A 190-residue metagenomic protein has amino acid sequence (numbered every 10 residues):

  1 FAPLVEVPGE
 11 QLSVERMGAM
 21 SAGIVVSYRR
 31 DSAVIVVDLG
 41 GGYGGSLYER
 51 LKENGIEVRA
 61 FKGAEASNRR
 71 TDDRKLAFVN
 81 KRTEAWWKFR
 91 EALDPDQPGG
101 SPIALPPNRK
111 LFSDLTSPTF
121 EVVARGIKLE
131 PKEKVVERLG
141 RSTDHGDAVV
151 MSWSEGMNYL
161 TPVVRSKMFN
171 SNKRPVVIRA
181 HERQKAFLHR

Functional and structural regions predicted by a protein language model:
F1-I127, N170-R190: Mg2+-dependent endonuclease catalytic cores in nucleic-acid-processing enzymes, primarily RNase H-like
L105-K167: Charge-patterned, long linear interaction tracts outside catalytic cores
